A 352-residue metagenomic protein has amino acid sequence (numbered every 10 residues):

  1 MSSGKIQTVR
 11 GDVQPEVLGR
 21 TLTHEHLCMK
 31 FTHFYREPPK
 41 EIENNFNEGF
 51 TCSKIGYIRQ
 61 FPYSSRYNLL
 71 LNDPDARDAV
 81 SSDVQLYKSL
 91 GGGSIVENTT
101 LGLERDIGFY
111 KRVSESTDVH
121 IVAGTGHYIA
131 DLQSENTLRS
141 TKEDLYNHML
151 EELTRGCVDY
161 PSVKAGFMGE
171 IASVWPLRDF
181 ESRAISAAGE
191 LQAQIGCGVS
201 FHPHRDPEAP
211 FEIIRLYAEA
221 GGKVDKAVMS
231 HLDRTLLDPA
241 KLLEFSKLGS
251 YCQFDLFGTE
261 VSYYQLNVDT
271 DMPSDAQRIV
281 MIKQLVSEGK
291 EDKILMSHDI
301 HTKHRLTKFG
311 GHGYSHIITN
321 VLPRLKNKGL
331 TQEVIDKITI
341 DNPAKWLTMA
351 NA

Functional and structural regions predicted by a protein language model:
S2-D12, E16-L18, H316-A352: Mid-to-C-terminal alpha-helical segments outside catalytic/metal-binding sites
T23, C28, E37-T99, L103-T117 (+1 more regions): Alpha-helical scaffold segments that flank or form the walls of functional sites
H24, I95, Q192, C252 (+3 more regions): Divalent metal-coordination and catalytic microenvironments
M29-P74, T125-E143, L256, D299-T307 (+1 more regions): Active-site gating loops and adjacent loop-to-helix segments of metal-dependent hydrolytic enzymes
S94, R112-S116, H120-G198, Y251 (+1 more regions): Active-site gating/metal-coordination segments in enzymes
G108-Y110, N136, R178-R183, D206-G221 (+1 more regions): Distinct, well-ordered alpha-helical segments
D118, I195-G198, A218-D225, E244-Q253 (+1 more regions): Glycine-enriched alpha-helix->loop->beta-strand junction motifs that scaffold or abut catalytic
S200-H202, F254-L256, K290-G311, I335: Short acidic/histidine-rich active-site segments
